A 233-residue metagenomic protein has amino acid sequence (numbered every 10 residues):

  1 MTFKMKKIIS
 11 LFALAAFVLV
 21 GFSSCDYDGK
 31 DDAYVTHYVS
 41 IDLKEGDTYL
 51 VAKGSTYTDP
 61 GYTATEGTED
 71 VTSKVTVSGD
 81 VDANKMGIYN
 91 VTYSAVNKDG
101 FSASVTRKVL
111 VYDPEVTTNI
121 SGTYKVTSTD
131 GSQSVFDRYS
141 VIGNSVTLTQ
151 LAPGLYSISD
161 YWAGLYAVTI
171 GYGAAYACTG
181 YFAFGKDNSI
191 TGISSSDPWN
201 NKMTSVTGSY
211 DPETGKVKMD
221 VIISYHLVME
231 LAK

Functional and structural regions predicted by a protein language model:
T2-D47, V116: Bacterial Sec-dependent N-terminal signal peptides
H37-E69, A152, L165: Solvent-exposed, low-complexity, repeat-rich "mucin-like" stalks and linkers
E69-S102, V111-Y112: Serine/threonine-rich, repeat-prone extracellular segments and beta-strand-based repeat modules of secreted/surface
A103-V109, M229-E230: Edge beta-strands of extracellular beta-sandwich domains
E115-K233: Ser/Thr/Gly/Pro-rich, low-complexity flexible regions
